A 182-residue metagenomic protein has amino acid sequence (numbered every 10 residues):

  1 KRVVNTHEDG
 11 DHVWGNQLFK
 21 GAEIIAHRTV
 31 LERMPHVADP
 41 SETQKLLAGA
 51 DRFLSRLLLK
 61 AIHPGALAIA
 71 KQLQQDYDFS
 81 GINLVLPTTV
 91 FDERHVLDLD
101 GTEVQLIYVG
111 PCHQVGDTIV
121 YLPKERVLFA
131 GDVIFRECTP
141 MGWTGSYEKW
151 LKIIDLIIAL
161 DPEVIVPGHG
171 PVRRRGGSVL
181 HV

Functional and structural regions predicted by a protein language model:
K1, Y77-K152: Catalytic core of the metallo-beta-lactamase
K1-P87, V96, V115: Active-site HxH/HxHxD metal-binding segment of metal-dependent hydrolases
R2-D9, I25-H27, V109-G110, L128-G131 (+1 more regions): Active-site neighborhood of phospho(di)ester-bond hydrolases with catalytic His/Asp-centered motifs
E8-W14, L31-M34, Q114-D117, F135-T139 (+1 more regions): Active-site environment of divalent metal-dependent phosphoester hydrolases
A38-D39, G49, F129, K152-I154: Short, intrinsically disordered/low-complexity patches at protein termini and at juxtamembrane boundaries
E148-V182: Divalent-metal (often Zn2+) His-rich catalytic cores of metallo-beta-lactamase-fold enzymes
